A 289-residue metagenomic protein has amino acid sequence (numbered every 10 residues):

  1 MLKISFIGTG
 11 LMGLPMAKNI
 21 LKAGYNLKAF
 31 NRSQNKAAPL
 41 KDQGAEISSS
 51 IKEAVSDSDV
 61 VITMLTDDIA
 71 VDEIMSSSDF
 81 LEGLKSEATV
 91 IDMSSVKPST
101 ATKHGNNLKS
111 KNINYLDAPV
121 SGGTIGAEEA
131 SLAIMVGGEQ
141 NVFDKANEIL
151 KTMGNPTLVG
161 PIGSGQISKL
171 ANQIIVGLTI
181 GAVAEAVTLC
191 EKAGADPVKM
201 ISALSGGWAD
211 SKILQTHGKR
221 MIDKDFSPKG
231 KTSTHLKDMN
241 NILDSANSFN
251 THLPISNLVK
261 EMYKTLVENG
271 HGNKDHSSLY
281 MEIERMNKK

Functional and structural regions predicted by a protein language model:
M1-M64, G83, A88, M93-S94 (+2 more regions): NAD(P)+-binding Rossmann beta1-loop-alpha1 motif at the extreme N-terminus of oxidoreductases
I4, K97-Q173: Rossmann-fold dinucleotide-binding core
L27, I47, Y115-L116, T157 (+2 more regions): Hydrophobic beta-strand scaffold residues
S33, D67, E139: Residues in the short beta-alpha loop(s) of Rossmann-like NAD(P)-binding domains
I51-S56, V60, D67-L132: Rossmann-like NAD(P)(H) cofactor-binding subdomain of soluble oxidoreductases
E129-A130, I134-G137, I162-A193, L204-T216 (+1 more regions): Active-site-proximal catalytic alpha-helix in oxidoreductases
I162, D210-H276: Interdomain hinge/lid region at the active-site interface of Rossmann-like NAD(P)-dependent oxidoreductases
